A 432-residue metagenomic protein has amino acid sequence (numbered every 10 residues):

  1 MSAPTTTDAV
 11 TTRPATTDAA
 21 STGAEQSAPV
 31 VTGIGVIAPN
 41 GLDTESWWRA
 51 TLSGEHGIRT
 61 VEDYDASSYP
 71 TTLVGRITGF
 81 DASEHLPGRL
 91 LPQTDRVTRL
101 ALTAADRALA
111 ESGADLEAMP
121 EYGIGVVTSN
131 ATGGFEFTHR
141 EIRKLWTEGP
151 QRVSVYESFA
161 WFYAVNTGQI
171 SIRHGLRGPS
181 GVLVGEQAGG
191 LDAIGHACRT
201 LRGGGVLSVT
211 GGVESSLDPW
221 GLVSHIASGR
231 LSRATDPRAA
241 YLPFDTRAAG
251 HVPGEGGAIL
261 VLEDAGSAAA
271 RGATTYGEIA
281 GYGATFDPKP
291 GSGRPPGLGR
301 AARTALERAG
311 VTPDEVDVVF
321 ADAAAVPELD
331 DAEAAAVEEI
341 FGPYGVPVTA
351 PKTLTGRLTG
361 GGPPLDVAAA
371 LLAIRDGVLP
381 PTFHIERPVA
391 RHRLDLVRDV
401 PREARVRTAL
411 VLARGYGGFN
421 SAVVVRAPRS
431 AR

Functional and structural regions predicted by a protein language model:
M1-L90, G266-A280, A368-T382, S421-R432: ACP-dependent fatty acid/polyketide chain-elongation machinery
S27-T32, G57-T60, D236-V311, D317-V318 (+1 more regions): Condensing-enzyme catalytic core mediating Claisen C-C bond formation in acyl metabolism
V30-V31, S46, L52-G185, V213-L222 (+1 more regions): Conserved beta-ketoacyl condensing-enzyme motif
E45-A50, E136-P150, L201, L222-T235 (+3 more regions): A glycine- and small-aliphatic-rich helix-loop capping segment at beta-alpha/alpha-beta transitions that lines
A101-A114, Y163-N166, S171-V213, V252-A273 (+3 more regions): Active-site-proximal alpha-helical scaffold in enzymes
T147-S154, G195-R199, S215-A270, D399-A404 (+1 more regions): Glycine-/small-residue-rich "gating" segment that lines the acyl/pantetheine channel and substrate pocket
G205-S228, S232-A249, Y282-P295, A321-D330 (+1 more regions): Acyl-CoA/ACP chain-elongation machinery
L396-R432: Structural signal for terminal/edge beta-strands and the immediately following C-terminal loop/tail that closes
